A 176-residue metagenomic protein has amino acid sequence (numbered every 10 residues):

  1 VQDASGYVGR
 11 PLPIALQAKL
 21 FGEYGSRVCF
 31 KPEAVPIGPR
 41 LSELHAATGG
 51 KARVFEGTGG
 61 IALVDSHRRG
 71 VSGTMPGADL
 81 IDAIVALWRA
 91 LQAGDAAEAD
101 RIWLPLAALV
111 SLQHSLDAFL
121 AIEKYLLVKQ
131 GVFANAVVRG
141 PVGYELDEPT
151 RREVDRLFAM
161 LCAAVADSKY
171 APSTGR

Functional and structural regions predicted by a protein language model:
A4-D117: Catalytic alpha/beta core domains of metabolic enzymes, predominantly
V64-R176: Structured C-terminal cap/extension of enzyme domains
